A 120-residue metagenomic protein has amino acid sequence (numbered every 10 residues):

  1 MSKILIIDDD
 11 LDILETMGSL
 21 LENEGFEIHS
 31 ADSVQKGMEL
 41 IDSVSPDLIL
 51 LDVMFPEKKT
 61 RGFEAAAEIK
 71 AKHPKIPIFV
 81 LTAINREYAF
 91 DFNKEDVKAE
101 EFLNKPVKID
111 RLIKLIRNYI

Functional and structural regions predicted by a protein language model:
M1-K3, K108-I120: Non-catalytic signal-transmission and effector/linker regions of two-component phosphorelay proteins
I7-D8, A31, I49: Conserved sequence signature across two-component system core domains
L11-H29: Two-component/phosphorelay signaling modules centered on CheY-like receiver
G25-V34, L40: Short hydrophobic/Thr-rich beta-strand motif most characteristic of the beta2 strand and flanking loop of CheY-like
V44-L50, F55: Active-site beta3 strand of CheY-like receiver
S45-D47, K72-P77, N104: His-Asp phosphorelay/catalytic-motif detector in bacterial-type signaling
R61-E64, E68-A71, T82-L103, D110 (+1 more regions): Alpha4 helix (beta4-alpha4-beta5 surface) of REC/receiver domains from two-component response regulators
